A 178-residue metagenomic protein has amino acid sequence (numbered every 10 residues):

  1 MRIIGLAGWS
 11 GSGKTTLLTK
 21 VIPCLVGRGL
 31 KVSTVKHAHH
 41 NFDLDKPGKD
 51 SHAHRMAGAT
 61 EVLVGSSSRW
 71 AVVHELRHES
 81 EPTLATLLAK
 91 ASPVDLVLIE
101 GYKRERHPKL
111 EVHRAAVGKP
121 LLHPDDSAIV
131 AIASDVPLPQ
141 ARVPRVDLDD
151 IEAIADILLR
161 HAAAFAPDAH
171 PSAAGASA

Functional and structural regions predicted by a protein language model:
I3: Walker A (P-loop) ATP-phosphate-binding motif of ABC ATPase nucleotide-binding domains
L6: Hydrophobic anchor at the beta1->P-loop junction of P-loop NTPases
S10: The conserved Walker
K14: Conserved lysine of the Walker
L17-L18: Post-Walker A alpha-helix
I22-A85: N-terminal phosphate/diphosphate-binding loop that engages ATP/GTP or pyrophosphate donors across diverse enzyme folds
E75-Y102: Phosphate-binding/switch loop-helix module in NTP-utilizing enzymes
L96-A164: Phosphate/Mg2+-binding loops and adjacent switch elements in nucleotide/diphosphate-handling enzyme cores
